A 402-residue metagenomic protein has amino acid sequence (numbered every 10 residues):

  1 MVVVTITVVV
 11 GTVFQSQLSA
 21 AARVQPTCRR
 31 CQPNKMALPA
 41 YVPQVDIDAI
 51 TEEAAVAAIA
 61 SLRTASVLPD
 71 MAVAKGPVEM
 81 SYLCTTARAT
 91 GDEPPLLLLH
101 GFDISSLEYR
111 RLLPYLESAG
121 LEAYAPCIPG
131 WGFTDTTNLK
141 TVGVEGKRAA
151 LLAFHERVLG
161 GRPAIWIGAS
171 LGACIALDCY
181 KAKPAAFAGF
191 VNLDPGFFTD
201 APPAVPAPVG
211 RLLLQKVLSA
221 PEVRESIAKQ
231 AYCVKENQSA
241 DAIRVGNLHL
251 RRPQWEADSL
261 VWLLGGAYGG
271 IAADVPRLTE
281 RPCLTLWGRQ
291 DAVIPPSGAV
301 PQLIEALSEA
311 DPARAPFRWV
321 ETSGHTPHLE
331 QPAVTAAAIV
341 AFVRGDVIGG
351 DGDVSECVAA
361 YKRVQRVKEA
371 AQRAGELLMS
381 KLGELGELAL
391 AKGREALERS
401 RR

Functional and structural regions predicted by a protein language model:
E52-V56, R63-G76, L83-T86, S118 (+1 more regions): Active-site loop/oxyanion-hole signature of alpha/beta-hydrolase fold enzymes
E93, G101-I104, S170: Active-site glycine-rich loops that stabilize anionic/oxyanionic intermediates across multiple enzyme folds
D103-R111, A123: Serine-hydrolase catalytic-loop signature spanning alpha/beta hydrolases and amidase-signature enzymes
G168, G172, A176: Gly/Ala-rich beta-loop-alpha elbow adjacent to hydrolase catalytic centers
K181, F187-K216: Flexible "cap/lid" loop of the alpha/beta hydrolase fold
A201-P203, V217-R277: Conserved alpha/beta-hydrolase catalytic His-Asp/Glu region
L278-S323: Conserved loop-alpha-helix segment in the C-terminal half of the alpha/beta-hydrolase fold that carries the catalytic
A310-L397, R401: Catalytic active-site module of serine/aspartate enzymes centered on a nucleophile-bearing elbow/loop
